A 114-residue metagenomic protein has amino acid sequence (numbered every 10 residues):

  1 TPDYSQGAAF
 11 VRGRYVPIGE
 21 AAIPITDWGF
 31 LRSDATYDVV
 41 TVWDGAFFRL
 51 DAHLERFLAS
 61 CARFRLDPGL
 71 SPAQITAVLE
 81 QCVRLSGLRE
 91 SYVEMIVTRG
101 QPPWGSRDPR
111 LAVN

Functional and structural regions predicted by a protein language model:
T1-N114: Conserved alpha/beta cores of soluble small-molecule-handling proteins
